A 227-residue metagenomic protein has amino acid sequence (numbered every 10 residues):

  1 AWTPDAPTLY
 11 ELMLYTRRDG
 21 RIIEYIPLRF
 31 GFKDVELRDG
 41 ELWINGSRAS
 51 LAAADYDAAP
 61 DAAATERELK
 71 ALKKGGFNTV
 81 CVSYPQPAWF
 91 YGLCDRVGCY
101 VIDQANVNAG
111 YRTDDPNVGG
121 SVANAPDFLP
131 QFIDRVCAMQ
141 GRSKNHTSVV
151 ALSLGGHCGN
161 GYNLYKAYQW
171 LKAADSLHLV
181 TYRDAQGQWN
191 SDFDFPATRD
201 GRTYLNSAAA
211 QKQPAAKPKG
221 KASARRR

Functional and structural regions predicted by a protein language model:
A1-A88, G92-G98, R135, V150-A151 (+3 more regions): Secreted/periplasmic carbohydrate-active enzymes, especially glycoside hydrolases
E66, T79-K219, R227: Substrate-binding/catalytic cleft of secreted carbohydrate-active enzymes, primarily glycoside hydrolases
